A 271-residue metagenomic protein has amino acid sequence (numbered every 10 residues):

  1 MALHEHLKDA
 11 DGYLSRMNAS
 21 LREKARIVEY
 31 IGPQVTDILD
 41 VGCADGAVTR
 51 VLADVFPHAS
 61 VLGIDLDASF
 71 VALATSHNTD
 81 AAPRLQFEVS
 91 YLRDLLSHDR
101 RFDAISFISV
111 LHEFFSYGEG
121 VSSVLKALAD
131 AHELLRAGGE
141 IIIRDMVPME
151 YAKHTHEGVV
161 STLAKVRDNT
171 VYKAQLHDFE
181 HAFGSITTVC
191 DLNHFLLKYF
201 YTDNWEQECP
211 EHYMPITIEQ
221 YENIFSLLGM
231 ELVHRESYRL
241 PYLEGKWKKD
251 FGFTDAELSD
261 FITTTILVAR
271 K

Functional and structural regions predicted by a protein language model:
M17-T36: Conserved alpha-helix/loop element of class I SAM-dependent methyltransferases that forms part of the SAM/SAH-binding
A44: Conserved glycine-rich SAM-binding loop
A47, L52-D94: Class I SAM-dependent methyltransferase SAM/SAH-binding core
S106: A conserved beta-strand element that flanks and buttresses the S-adenosyl-L-methionine
S123-A137: A short glycine-rich, Lys/Arg-flanked "PGG" loop and its adjoining helix->strand segment in the class I
E140-A182: Conserved class I S-adenosyl-L-methionine
H212-G229: Short alpha-helix
D250-K271: Core SAM-dependent methyltransferase catalytic element
